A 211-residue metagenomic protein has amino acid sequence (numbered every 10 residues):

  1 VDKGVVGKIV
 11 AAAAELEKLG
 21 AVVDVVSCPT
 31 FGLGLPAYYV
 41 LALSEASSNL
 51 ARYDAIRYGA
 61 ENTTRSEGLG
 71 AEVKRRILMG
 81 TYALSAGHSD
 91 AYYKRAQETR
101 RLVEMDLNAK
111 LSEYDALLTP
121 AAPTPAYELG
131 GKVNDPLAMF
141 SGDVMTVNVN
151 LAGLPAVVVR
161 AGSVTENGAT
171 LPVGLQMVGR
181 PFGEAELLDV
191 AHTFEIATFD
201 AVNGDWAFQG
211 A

Functional and structural regions predicted by a protein language model:
V1-A46: Gly/Ser-rich, acidic/histidine-flanked active-site/gating loops
V1-K3, L35, S89, Y127-G130 (+1 more regions): Short glycine-/acidic-enriched loop or helix-start segments at secondary-structure transitions that form or flank
D2-G4, A37, E98, P136 (+1 more regions): Residue-level marker of alpha-helix boundaries and capping positions
V6-V22, K74-M105, E113, L151-A211: Structural helix-boundary/capping segments
P29, I56, A122-P125, G162-N167 (+1 more regions): Acidic, glycine-rich active-site loops and adjacent beta-strand->loop/helix elements that engage anionic groups
F31, R52-L151, G204-G210: Serine-dependent amide/ester hydrolase catalytic core
A37-L43, V133-D135, M177: Short low-complexity, flexible loop/linker segments enriched in glycine and/or proline with clustered acidic
S48, T146, H192: Active-site phosphate/pyrophosphate- and oxyanion-stabilizing loops and adjacent acidic/basic residues in soluble
